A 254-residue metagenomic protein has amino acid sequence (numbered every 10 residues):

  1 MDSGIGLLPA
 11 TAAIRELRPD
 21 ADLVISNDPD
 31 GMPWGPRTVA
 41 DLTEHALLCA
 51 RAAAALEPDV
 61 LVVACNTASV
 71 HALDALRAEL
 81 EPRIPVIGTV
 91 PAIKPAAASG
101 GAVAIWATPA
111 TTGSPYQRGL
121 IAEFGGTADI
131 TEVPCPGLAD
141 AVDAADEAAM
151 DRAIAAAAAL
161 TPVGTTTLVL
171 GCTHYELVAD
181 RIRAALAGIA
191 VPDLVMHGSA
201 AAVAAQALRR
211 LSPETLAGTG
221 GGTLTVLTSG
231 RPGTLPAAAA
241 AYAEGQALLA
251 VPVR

Functional and structural regions predicted by a protein language model:
M1-R254: Non-catalytic structural scaffold of enzyme domains
